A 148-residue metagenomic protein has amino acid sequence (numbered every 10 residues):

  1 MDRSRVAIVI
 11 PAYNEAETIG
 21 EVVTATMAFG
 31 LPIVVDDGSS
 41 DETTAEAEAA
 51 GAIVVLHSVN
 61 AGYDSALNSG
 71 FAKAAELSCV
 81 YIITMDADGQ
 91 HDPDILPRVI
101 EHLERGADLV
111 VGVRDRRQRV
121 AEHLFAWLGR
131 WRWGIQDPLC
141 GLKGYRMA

Functional and structural regions predicted by a protein language model:
M1-R119, Y145-A148: Structured catalytic core of nucleotide-sugar glycosyltransferases
R119-D137: A transmembrane-helix-recognition feature enriched in membrane-embedded lipid enzymes and envelope glyco-/phospholipid
W127, C140-A148: Conserved nucleotide-sugar donor-binding and metal-coordinating catalytic region shared by glycosyltransferases
